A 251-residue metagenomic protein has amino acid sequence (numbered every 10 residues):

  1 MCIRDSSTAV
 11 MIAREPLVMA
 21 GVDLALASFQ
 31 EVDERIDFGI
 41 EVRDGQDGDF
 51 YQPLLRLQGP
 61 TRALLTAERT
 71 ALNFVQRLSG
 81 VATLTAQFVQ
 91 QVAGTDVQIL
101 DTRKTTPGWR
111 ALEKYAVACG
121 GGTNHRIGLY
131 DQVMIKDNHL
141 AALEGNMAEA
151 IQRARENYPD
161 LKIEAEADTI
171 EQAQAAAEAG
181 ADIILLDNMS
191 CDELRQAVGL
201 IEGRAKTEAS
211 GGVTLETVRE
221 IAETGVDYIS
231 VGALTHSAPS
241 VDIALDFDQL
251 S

Functional and structural regions predicted by a protein language model:
R4-A179, I183, R195-L200, K206-E208 (+2 more regions): Acidic/glycine-rich phosphate/pyrophosphate-binding loops and surrounding catalytic core that coordinate Mg2+
L185, M189-C191: Extended hydrophobic secondary-structure segments
N188, G211, A233-L234: Short secondary-structure boundary segments
E202-K206, D248-S251: Short acidic, glycine/proline-enriched helix-loop-strand junctions
L215: Cys/His-rich Zn2+-binding cysteine-cluster or related metal-binding knuckle/ribbon modules and their
A233-S251: Short, charged, intrinsically disordered terminal tails
